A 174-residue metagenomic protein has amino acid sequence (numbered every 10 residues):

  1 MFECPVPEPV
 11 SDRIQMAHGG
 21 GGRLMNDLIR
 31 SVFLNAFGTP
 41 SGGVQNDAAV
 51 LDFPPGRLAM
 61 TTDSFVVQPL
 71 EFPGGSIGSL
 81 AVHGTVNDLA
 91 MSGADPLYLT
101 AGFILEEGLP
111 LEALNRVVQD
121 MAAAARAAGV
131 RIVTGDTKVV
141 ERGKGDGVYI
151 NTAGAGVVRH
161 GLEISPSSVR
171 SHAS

Functional and structural regions predicted by a protein language model:
M1-F2: Terminal domain-start leader segments
V6-A17: Generic N-terminal amphipathic, Lys/Arg-enriched alpha-helix
Q15, R23-S174: Glycine-rich phosphate/pyrophosphate-binding loop regions near the starts of catalytic domains
